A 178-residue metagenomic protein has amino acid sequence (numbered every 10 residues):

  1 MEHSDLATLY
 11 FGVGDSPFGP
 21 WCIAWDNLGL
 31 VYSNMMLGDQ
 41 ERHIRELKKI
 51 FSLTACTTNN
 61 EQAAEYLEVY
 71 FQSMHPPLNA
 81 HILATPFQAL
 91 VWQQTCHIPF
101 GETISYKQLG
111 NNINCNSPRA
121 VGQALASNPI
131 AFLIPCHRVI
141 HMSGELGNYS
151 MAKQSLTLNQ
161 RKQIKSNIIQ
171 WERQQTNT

Functional and structural regions predicted by a protein language model:
M1-N116, Q163-T178: Basic nucleic-acid-binding alpha-helical/helix-turn surface characteristic of O6-alkylguanine DNA
P118-Q160, I168-I169: Short glycine/serine-rich loop segments
